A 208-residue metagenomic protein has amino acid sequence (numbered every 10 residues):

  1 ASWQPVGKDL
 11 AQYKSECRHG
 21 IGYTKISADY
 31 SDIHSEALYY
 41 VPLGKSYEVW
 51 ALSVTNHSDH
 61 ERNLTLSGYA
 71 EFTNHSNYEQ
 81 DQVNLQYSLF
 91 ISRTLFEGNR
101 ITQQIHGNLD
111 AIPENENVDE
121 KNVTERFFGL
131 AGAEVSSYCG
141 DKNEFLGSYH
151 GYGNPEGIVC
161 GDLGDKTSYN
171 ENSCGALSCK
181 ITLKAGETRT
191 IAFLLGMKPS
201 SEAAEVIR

Functional and structural regions predicted by a protein language model:
A1-R208: Anionic coordination/interaction segments
